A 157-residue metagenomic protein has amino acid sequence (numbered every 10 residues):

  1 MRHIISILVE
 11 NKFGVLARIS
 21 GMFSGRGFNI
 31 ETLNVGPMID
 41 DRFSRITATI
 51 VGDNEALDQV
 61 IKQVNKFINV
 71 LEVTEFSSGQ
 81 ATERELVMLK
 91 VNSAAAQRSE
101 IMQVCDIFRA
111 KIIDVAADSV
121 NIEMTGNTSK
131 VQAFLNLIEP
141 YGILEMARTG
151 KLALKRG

Functional and structural regions predicted by a protein language model:
M1-R45, T49-G157: Long, contiguous binding/interaction regions
